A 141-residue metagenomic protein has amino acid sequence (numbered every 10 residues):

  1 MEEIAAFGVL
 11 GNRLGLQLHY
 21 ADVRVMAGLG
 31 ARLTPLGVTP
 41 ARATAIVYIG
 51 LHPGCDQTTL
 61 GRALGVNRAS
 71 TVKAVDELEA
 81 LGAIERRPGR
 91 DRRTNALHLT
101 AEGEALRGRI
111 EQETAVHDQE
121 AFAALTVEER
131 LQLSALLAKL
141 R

Functional and structural regions predicted by a protein language model:
M1-L36, K139-L140: N-terminal leader segment of winged-helix/HTH proteins
M26, G54, D76-A138: Charged, amphipathic alpha-helical coiled-coil/dimerization segments
A45-I46: Short alpha-helical "packing" element that flanks the helix-turn-helix/winged-helix DNA-binding module
H52, A63: Residues within the alpha-helical elements of helix-turn-helix
D56, V66-S70: Helix-turn-helix DNA-binding motif, specifically the short coil turn and the N-cap/start of the second
